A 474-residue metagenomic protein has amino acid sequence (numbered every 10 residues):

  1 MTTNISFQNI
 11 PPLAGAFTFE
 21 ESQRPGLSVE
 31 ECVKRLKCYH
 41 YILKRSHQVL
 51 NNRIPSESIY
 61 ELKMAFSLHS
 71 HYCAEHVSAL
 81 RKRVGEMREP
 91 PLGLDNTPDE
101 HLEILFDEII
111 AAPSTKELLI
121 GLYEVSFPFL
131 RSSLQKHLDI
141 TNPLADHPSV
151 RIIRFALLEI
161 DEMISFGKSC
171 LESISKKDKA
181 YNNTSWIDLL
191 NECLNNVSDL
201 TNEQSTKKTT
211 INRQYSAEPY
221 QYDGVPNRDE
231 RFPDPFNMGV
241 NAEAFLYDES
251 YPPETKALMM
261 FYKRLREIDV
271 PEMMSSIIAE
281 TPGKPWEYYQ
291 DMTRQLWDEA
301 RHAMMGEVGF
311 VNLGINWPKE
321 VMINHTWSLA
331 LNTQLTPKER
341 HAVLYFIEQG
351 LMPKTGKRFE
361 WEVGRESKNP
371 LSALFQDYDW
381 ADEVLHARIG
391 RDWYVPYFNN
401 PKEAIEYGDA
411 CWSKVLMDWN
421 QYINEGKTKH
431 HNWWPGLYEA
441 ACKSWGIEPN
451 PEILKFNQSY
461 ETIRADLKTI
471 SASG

Functional and structural regions predicted by a protein language model:
T2-G474: Non-heme di-metal
